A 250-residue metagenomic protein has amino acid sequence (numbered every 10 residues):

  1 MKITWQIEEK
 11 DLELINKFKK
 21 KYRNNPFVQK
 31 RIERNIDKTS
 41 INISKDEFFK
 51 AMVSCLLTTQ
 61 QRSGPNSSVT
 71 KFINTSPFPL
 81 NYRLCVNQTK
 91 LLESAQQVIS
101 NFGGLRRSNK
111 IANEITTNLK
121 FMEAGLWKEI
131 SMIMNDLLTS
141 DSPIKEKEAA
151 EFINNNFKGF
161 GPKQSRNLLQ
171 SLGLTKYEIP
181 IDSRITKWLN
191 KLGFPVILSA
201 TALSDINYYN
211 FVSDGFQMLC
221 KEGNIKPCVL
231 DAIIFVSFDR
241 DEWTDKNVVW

Functional and structural regions predicted by a protein language model:
M1-L105: Structure-specific DNA junction-binding interface
K50-S63, E114-F121, Q170-S171, D231-R240: Short, hydrophobic/amphipathic alpha-helical patches that form generic packing surfaces within helical domains
L56-L57, N135, K145-I197, I234: Catalytic DNA-binding helix-loop module of base-excision-repair DNA glycosylases/AP lyases
T59-V69, M122-I130, T175, F194-P195 (+1 more regions): Short helix-capping/linker segments at secondary-structure and domain boundaries
T70, N109-T116, P162-Q170, D231: Short, well-structured alpha-helical segments
S76-F157: Alpha-helical ds-nucleic-acid-binding substructure associated with the helix-hairpin-helix region of base-excision DNA
L203-W250: A basic, often C-terminal nucleic-acid-binding module that engages the phosphate backbone, implemented in DNA
